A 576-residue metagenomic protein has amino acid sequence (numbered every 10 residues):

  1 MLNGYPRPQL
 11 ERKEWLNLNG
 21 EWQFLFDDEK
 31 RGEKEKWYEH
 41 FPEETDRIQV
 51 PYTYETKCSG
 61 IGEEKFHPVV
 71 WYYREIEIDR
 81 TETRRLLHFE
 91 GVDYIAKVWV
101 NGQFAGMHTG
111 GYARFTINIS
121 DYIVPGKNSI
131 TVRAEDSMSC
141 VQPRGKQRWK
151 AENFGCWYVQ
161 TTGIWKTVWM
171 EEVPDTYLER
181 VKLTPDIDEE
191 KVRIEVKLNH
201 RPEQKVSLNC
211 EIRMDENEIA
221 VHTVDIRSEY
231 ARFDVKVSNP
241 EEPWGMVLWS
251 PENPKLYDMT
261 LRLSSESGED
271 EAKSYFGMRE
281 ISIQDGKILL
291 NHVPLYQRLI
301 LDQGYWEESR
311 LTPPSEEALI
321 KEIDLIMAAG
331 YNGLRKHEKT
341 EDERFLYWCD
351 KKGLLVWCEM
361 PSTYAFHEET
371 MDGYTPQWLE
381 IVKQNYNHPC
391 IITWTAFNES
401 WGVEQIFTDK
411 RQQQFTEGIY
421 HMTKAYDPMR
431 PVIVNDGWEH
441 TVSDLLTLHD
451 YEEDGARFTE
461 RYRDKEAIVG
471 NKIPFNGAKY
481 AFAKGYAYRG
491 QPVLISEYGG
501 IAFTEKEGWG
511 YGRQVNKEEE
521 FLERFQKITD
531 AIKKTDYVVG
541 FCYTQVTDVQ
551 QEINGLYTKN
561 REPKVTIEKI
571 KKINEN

Functional and structural regions predicted by a protein language model:
M1-K336, V356, Q377, I392-T393 (+5 more regions): Secreted/periplasmic carbohydrate-active enzymes, especially glycoside hydrolases
I323-D324, G333-R561, K569: Substrate-binding/catalytic cleft of secreted carbohydrate-active enzymes, primarily glycoside hydrolases
